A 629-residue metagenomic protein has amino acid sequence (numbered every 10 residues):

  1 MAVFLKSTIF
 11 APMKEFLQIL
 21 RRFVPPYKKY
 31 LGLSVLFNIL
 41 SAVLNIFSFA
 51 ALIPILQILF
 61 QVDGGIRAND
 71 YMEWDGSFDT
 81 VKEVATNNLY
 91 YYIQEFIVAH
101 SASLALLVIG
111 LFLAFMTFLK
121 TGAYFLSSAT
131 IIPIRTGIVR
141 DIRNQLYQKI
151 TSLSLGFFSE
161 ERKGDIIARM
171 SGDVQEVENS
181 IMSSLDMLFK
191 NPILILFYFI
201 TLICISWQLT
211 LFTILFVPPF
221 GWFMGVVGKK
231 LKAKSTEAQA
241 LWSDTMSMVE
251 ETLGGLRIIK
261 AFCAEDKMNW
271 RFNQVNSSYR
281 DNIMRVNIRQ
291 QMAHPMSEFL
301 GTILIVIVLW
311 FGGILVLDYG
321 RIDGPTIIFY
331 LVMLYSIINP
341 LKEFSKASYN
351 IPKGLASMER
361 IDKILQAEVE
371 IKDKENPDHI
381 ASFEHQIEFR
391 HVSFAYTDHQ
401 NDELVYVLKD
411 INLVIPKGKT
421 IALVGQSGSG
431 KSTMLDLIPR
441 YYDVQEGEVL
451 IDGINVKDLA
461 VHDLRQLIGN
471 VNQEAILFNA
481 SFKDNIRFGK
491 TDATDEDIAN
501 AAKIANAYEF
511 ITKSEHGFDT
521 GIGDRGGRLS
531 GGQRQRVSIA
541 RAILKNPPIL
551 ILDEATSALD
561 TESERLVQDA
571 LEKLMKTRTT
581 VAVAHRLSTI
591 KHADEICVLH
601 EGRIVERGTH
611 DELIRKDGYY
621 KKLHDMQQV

Functional and structural regions predicted by a protein language model:
M1-A50, L59-L113, L119, L126-I131 (+12 more regions): Membrane-integrated ABC transporters
F4-I9, K374, I380-V629: ABC-type nucleotide-binding domain
P25-K29, L155-G156, G172-I181, L185 (+10 more regions): An intracellular "coupling" helix at the cytosolic face of ABC transporter transmembrane type-1 domains
L33-L40, D186-E237, W310-D323, N339: Transmembrane helices of ABC transporter permease
I39-F47, A114-F125, V177-S180, S184-F199 (+4 more regions): Hydrophobic alpha-helical transmembrane bundles that constitute the permease/transmembrane domains of multi-pass
N45-I53, F112-K163, I167, S171 (+10 more regions): Juxtamembrane helix-loop junctions of ABC transporter transmembrane domains
F60-G64, T136, R143-A168, G172-V174 (+6 more regions): Short intracellular "coupling" helices and adjacent cytoplasmic loop segments at the cytosolic face of multi-pass
T201-L215, R289-E359, I364-L365: Helix-loop-helix
